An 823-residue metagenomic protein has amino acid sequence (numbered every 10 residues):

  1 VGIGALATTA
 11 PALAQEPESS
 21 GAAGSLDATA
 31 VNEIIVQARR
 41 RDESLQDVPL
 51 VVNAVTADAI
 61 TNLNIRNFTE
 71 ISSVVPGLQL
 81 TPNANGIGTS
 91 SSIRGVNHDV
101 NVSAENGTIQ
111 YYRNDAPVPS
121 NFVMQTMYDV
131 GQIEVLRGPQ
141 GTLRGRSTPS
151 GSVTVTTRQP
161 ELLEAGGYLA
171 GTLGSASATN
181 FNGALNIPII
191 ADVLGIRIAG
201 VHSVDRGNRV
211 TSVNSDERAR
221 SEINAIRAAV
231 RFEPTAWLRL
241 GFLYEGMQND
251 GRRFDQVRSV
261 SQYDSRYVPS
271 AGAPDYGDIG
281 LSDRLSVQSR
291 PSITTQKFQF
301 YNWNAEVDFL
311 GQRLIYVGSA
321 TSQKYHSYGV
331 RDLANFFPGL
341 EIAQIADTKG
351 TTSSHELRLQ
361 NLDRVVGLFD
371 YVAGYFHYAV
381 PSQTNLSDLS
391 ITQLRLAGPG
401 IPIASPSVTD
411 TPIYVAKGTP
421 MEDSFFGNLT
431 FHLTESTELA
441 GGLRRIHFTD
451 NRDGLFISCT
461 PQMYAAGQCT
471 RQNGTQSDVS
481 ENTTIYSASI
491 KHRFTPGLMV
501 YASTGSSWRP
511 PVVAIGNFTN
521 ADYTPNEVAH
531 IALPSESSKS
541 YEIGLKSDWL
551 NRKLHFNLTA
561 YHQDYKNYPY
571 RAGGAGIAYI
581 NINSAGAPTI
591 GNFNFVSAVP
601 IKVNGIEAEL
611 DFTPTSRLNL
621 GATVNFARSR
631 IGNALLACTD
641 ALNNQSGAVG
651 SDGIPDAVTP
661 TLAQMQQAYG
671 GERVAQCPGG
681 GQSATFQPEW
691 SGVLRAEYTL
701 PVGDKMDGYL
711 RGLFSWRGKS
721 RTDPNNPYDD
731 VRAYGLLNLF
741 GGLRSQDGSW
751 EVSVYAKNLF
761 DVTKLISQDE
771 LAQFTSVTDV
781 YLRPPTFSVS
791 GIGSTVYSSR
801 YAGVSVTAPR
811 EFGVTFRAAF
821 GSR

Functional and structural regions predicted by a protein language model:
V1-L63, T69-V75, A236, Y301 (+1 more regions): N-terminal Sec signal peptide and the immediately downstream disordered periplasmic leader that contains the TonB box
Q37, T69, S73-A116: Extracytoplasmic beta-strand/coil segments of soluble accessory domains associated with Gram-negative outer-membrane
T89, N106-T108, S120, Y128-R137 (+8 more regions): Outer-membrane beta-barrel translocator/receptor signature
T154, L163-E164, A170-T172, A184-S282 (+6 more regions): Periplasmic-side early beta-strands and strand-to-turn transitions of outer-membrane beta-barrels
R231-T235, L243, L359-L362, D370-Y378 (+2 more regions): Structural signature of Gram-negative outer-membrane beta-barrels, strongest in the C-terminal barrel of TonB-dependent
N302-D308, R313-R331, R493, M499-G505 (+6 more regions): Membrane-embedded beta-barrel scaffold of Gram-negative outer-membrane proteins
Q360, V372-G374, E435-L439, H562-D564 (+2 more regions): Gram-negative outer-membrane beta-barrel transporters
S715-D723, L743-R823: C-terminal beta-signal and adjacent terminal beta-strands/loops of Gram-negative outer-membrane beta-barrel proteins
